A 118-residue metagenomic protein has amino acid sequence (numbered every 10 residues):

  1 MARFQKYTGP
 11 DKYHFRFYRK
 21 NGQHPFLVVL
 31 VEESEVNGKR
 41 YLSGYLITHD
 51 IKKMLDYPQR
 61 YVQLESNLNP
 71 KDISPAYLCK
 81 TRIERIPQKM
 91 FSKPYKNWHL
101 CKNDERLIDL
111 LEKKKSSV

Functional and structural regions predicted by a protein language model:
A2, F15, K39, C79-E84: Short, intrinsically disordered low-complexity segments
A2-N21: Short coil-to-beta transition motif at edge beta-strands of beta-rich domains
K6-T8, G38, P70: Short linear sequence motifs
F15-F17, E33, N69: Residues embedded in well-ordered secondary-structure elements
G22-P25, V29-N67: Compact nucleic-acid interaction/catalytic patches
V62-V118: C-terminal terminal-subdomain/extension
